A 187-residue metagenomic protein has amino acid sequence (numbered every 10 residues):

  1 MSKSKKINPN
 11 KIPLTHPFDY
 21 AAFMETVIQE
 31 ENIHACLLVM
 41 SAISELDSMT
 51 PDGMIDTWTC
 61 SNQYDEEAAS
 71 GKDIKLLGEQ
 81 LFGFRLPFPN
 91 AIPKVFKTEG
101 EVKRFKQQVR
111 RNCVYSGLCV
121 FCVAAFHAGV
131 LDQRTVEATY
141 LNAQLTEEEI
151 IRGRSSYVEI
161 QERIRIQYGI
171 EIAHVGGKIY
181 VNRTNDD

Functional and structural regions predicted by a protein language model:
M1-D187: Structure-specific DNA junction-binding interface
